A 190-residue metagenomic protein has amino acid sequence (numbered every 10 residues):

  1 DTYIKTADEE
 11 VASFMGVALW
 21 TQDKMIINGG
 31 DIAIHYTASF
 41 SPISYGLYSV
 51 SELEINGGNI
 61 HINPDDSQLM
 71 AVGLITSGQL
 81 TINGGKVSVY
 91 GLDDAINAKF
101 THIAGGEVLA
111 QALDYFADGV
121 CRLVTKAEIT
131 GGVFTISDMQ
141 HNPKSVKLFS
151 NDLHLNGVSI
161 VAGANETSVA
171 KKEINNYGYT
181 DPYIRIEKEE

Functional and structural regions predicted by a protein language model:
D1-E190: A composition-driven surface/loop motif
